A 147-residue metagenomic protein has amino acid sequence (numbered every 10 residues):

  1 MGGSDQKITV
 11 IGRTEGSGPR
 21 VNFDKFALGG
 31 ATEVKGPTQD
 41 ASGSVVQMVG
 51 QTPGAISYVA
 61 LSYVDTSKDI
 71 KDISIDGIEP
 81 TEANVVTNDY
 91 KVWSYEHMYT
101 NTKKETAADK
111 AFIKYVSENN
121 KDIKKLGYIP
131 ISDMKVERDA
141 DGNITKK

Functional and structural regions predicted by a protein language model:
M1-K147: Exported/periplasmic ABC-transporter solute-binding proteins
